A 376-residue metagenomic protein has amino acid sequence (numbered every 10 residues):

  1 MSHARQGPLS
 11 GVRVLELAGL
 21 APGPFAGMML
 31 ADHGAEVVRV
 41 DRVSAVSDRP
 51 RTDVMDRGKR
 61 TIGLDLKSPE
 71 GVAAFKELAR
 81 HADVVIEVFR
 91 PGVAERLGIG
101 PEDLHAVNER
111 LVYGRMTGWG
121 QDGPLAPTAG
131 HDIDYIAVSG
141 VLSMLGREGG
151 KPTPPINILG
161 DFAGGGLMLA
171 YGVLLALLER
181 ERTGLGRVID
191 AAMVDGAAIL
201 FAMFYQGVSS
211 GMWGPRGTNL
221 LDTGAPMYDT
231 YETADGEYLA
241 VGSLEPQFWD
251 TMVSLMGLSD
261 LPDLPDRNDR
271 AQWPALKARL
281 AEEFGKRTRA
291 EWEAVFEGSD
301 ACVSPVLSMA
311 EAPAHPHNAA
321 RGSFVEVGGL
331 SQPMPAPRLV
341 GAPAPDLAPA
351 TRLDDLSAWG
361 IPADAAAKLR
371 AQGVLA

Functional and structural regions predicted by a protein language model:
S2, M29, H33, E95-L244: Active-site-adjacent "lid/gating" segments in soluble enzymes
S2, V327-Q372: Flexible, small-/acidic-enriched active-site or ligand-binding loops
Q6-A45: Conserved small-residue-rich beta-alpha loop and adjacent elements that most often cradle the phosphate/pyrophosphate
L9, K76-R80, T128: A short, aliphatic-rich alpha-helical micro-motif
L15, M55-V107: A structured beta-alpha segment of the ubiquitous adenosine-cofactor-binding alpha/beta core
D32-D65: Glycine-rich phosphate-binding loop and adjoining beta1-alpha1-beta2 segment of Rossmann-like nucleotide-binding folds
P226-S299, V303, A365-A366: Aromatic-enriched alpha-helical interface/lid elements that frame and gate functional surfaces
E297-D346: A glycine-rich dinucleotide-binding beta-alpha-beta segment and adjacent secondary-structure elements that constitute
